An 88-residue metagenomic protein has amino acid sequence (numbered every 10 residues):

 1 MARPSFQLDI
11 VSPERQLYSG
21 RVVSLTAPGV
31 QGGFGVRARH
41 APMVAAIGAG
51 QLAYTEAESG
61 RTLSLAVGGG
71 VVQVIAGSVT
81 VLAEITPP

Functional and structural regions predicted by a protein language model:
M1-S5: Short, charged, intrinsically disordered terminal tails
F6-P88: Compact, glycine-rich, soluble single-domain proteins
